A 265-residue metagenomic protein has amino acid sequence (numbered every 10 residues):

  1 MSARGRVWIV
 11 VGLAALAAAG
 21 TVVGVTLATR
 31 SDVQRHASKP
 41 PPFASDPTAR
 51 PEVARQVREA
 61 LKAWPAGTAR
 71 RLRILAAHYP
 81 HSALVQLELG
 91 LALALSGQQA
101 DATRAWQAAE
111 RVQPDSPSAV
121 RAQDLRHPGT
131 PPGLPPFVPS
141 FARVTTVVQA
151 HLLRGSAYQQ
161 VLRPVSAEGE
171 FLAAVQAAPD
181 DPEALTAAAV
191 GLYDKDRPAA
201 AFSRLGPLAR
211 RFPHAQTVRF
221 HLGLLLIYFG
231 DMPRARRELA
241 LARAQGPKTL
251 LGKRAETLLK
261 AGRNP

Functional and structural regions predicted by a protein language model:
A18-L72, A77-H78, L84: N-terminal leader/linker segments that initiate helical-solenoid repeat arrays
E52-P65, R73, H127, P139 (+1 more regions): Alpha-helical adaptor scaffolds
A54, L84, P117-R121, Q149 (+3 more regions): Start-of-helix register in tetratricopeptide repeats
E88, R121-L125, L153, A187 (+2 more regions): Canonical tetratricopeptide repeat
L95, L125-G129, Q160-V161, D194-K195 (+2 more regions): Register position in tetratricopeptide repeats
Q99-P117, D124-H127, I227-L250, T257-K260: TPR/TPR-like (Sel1-like) alpha-helical repeat modules
